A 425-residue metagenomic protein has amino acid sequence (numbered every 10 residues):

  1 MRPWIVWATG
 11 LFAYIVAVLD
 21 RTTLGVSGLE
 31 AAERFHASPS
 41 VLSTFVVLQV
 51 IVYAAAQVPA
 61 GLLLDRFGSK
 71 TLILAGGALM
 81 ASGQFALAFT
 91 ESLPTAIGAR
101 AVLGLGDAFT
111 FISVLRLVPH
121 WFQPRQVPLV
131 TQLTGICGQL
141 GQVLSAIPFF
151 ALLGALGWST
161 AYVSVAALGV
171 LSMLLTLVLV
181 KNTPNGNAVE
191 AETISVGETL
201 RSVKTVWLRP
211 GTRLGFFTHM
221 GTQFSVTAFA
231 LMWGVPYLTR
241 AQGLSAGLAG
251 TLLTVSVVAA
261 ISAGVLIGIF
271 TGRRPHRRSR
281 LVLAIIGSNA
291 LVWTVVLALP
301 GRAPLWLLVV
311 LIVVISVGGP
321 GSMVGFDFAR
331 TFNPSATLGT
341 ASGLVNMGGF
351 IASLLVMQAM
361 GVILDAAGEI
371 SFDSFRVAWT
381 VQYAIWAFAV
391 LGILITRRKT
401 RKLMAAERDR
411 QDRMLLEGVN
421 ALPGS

Functional and structural regions predicted by a protein language model:
L24-G25, P210-G264, V356-G361: Extracytoplasmic gate region of multi-pass secondary transporters
H36, G68, F89-T95, Q123 (+2 more regions): Helix-breaking motifs and short loop linkers at transmembrane-helix boundaries and internal kinks in secondary membrane
A55-P94: Conserved MFS/SLC helix-loop-helix module at the cytosolic interface between two early adjacent transmembrane helices
A56-G68, A263-R277: Helix-to-loop junctions at the C-terminal end of transmembrane segments in multipass secondary transporters
R66-G76, G272-G287: Cytoplasmic membrane-interface "Motif A"-like loop-to-helix N-cap segments of 12-TM Major Facilitator Superfamily
A99-G138: Cytoplasmic helix-loop-helix junction between adjacent transmembrane helices in 12-TM secondary transporters
T134-P184: Helix-loop-helix hairpin linking two adjacent transmembrane segments in secondary transporters
T183-F216, R410-A421: Juxtamembrane intracellular "pre-TM" segments in multi-pass secondary transporters
